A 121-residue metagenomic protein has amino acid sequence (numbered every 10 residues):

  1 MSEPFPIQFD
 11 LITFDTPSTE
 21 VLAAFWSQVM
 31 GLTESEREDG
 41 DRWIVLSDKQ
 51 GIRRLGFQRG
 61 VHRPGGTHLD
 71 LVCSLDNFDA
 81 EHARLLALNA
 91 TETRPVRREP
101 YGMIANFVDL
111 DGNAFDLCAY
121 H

Functional and structural regions predicted by a protein language model:
S2-I7, L11-F14, S35-E38, V45-S47 (+3 more regions): Vicinal oxygen chelate
F9, P64-L69: Eukaryotic phosphotyrosine signaling hubs
T13-D15, D70-S74: Short hydrophobic/aromatic beta-strand micro-patches that form the beta-sheet surface supporting nucleotide- or nucleic
S18-T33, L86-A87: Amphipathic alpha-helical segments
T19, H62, S74, R97-P100: Short beta->alpha junction loops/turns
E20-A23, D76-E81: Short, conserved charged micro-motifs
S27-Q28, W43, V61, L69 (+2 more regions): Polytopic alpha-helical membrane proteins, predominantly small-molecule transporters/carriers
K49-R53, H62-P64, S74-D79: Short, charged/polar surface micro-motifs in flexible loops or helix N-caps
